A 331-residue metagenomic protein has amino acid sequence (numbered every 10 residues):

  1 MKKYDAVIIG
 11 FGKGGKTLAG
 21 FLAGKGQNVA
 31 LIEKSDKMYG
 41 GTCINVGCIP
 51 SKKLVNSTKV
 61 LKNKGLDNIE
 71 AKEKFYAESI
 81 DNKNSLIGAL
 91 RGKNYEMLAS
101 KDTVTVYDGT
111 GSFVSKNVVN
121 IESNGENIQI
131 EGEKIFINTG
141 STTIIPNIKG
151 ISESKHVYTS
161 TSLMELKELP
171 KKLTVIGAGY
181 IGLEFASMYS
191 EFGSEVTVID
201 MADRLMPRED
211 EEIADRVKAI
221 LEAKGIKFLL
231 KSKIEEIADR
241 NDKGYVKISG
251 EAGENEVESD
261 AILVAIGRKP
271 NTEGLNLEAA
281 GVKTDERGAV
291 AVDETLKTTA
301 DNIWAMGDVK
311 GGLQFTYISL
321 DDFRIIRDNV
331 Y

Functional and structural regions predicted by a protein language model:
M1-G12, L169-G179: Beta1/beta-strand and adjacent pyrophosphate-binding region of the FAD-binding site in flavoprotein oxidoreductases
K2-Y4, F21-Q27, E33-L169, T197 (+6 more regions): Glycine-rich flavin
D5-L31, G182-S190: N-terminal Rossmann-like FAD-binding beta1-loop-alpha1 element of flavoenzymes
V7-I9, G111, I130-G140, V175-I176 (+3 more regions): Short hydrophobic core segments
I9-F11, K34, A178, M201 (+1 more regions): Cofactor-binding loop segments of dinucleotide-utilizing enzymes, especially the Rossmann-like FAD- and NAD(P)+-binding
T17, G40, I145-N147, L183-E184 (+3 more regions): Glycine/Thr-rich phosphate-binding loops of Rossmann-like dinucleotide-binding domains
C48, T139-E195, I199, E278-A280 (+1 more regions): Glycine-rich dinucleotide-binding loop and its adjacent helix/turn
S154-L169, E256-N329: FAD-site-proximal beta/loop scaffold in flavoenzymes
